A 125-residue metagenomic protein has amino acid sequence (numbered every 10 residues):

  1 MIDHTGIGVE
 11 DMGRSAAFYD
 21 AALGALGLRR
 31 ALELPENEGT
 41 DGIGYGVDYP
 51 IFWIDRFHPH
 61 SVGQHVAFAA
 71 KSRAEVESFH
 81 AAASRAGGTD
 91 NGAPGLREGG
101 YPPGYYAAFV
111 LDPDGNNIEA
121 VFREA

Functional and structural regions predicted by a protein language model:
M1-A16, V66, E124-A125: N-terminal beta-strand motif that seeds the catalytic metal site of vicinal oxygen chelate
D3, L28-E36, V62-Q64, K71-A74 (+4 more regions): Long, contiguous binding/interaction regions
I7-P50: Core segments of cupin and vicinal oxygen chelate
D11-G13, A67-P113: Vicinal oxygen chelate
N37-T40, S61, Y101-G104: Short acidic/glycine-enriched loop/turn segments that link adjacent beta-strands
T40-H80: Long, continuous compositionally biased terminal/linker segments
G42-G46, A107-V110, E119: A short beta-strand motif that forms the metal-chelation/ATP-contact edge of phosphoryl-transfer active sites
